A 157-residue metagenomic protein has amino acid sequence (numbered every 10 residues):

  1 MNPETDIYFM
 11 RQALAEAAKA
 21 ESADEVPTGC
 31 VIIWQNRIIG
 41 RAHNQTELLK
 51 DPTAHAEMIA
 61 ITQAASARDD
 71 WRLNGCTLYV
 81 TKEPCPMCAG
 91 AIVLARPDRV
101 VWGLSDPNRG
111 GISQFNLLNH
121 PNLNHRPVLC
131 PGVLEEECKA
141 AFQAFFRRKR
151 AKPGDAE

Functional and structural regions predicted by a protein language model:
M1-E21, P84-E157: Zinc-dependent deaminase
A13, A17-A20, C30, G40 (+2 more regions): Small-residue (primarily alanine) positions within well-ordered alpha-helices, especially packing/interaction faces
D24-T28, N74: Short, basic and Ser/Thr-rich N-terminal targeting/leader segments
T28-N36: Short beta-strand scaffold segments in enzyme catalytic cores
C30, D69-D70, L118-P121: Short secondary-structure boundary/capping segments
I39-T46: Short beta->alpha transition motifs characteristic of CBS
L48-M58: A short, polar/charged loop-to-alpha-helix boundary motif
D70-K82: Immediate flanking context of iron-sulfur cluster ligation sites
